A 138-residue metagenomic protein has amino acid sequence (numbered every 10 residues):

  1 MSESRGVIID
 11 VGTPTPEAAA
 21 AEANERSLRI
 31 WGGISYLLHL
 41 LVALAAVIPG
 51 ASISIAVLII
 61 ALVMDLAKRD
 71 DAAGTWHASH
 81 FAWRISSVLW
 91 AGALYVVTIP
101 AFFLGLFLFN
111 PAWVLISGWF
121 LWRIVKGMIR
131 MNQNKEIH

Functional and structural regions predicted by a protein language model:
S2-L44, I59-W90, L121-H138: Membrane-interface extramembranous regions at the lipid-water interface
A46-A56, Y95-L121: Hydrophobic alpha-helical transmembrane segments of integral membrane proteins
